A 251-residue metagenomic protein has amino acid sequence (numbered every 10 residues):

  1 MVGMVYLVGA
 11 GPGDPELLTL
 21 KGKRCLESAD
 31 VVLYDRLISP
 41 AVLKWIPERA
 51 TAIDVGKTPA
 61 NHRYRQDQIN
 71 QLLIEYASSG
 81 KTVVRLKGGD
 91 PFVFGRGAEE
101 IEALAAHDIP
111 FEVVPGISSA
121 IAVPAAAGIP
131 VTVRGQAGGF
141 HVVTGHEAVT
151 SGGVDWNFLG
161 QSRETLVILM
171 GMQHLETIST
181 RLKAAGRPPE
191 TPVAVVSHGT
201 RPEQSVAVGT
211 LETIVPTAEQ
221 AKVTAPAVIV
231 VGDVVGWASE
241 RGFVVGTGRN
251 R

Functional and structural regions predicted by a protein language model:
M1-P15, L20-I117, V215, A227: Class I S-adenosyl-L-methionine
V2-V5, S78-V83, G139, E147-R251: A contiguous loop/helix-start segment that scaffolds small-molecule binding in enzyme catalytic cores
Y6-A10, L26-D30, P59-A60, P115-A120 (+3 more regions): Short linear motifs at secondary-structure transitions and domain/linker junctions
D14, D90-S162, S205-G209: Class I SAM-dependent methyltransferase SAM-binding "motif I" and its flanking Rossmann-like core
L20, A122-P124, I178-S179: Short hydrophobic alpha-helical segments that form membrane-spanning helices or hydrophobic packing faces of helical
A50-K57, D108-E112, V131-G138, G186-V195: Short hydrophobic/aromatic-enriched beta-strand-loop microsegments
L72, V131, V143, W237-S239: A short hydrophobic/aromatic micro-motif that marks alpha-helical segments and, especially, helix-coil
